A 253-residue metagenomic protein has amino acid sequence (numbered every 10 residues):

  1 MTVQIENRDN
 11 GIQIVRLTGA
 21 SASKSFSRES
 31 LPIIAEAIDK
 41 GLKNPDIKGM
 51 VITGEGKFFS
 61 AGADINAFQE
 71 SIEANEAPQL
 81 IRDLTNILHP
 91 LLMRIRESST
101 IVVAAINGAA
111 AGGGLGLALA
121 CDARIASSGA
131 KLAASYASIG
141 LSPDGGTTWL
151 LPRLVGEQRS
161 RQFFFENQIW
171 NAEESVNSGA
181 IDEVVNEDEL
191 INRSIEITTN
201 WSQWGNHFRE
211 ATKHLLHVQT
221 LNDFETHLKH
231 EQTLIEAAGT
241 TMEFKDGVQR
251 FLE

Functional and structural regions predicted by a protein language model:
M1-E55, M93: Conserved CoA-thioester-binding segment of acyl-CoA-metabolizing enzymes
M1-N10, N167-E173, D188-E253: C-terminal alpha-helix plus adjacent terminal tail
V15, I52, D64, L117-A118 (+3 more regions): Hydrophobic/aromatic residues within transmembrane alpha-helices of multi-pass small-molecule transporters
S27-S30, L84, A111: Short, conserved glycine- and acidic-residue-centered signature motifs in active-site or ligand-binding loops
L31, I65, L88, T148 (+4 more regions): A general structural signal for well-ordered alpha-helical segments in protein cores
G54-P90: Glycine- (often His-adjacent) and acidic-residue-rich active-site loop that binds/positions the CoA thioester
M93-H207, T241, D246: Crotonase-fold acyl-CoA enzyme core
